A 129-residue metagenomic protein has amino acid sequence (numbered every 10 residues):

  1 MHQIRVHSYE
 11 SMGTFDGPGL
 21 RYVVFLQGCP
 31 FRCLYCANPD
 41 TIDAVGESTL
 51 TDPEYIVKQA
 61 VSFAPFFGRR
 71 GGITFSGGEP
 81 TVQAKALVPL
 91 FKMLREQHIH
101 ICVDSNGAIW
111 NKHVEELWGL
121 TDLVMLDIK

Functional and structural regions predicted by a protein language model:
M1-S8, F66, P89: Short, flexible segments with low predicted structural confidence
H2, S8, T14-L50: Canonical Radical SAM [4Fe-4S] cluster-binding loop centered on the CxxxCxxC motif and its immediate flanking residues
S11-M12, S62: Short beta-turn/strand-loop junction motif enriched in small, turn-promoting residues
L20, N38-L120: Conserved Radical SAM active-site core
V24, C33, E79, V103 (+1 more regions): Conserved, mostly hydrophobic/aromatic
W118-K129: Non-cysteine beta-strand/loop elements that form the S-adenosyl-L-methionine
